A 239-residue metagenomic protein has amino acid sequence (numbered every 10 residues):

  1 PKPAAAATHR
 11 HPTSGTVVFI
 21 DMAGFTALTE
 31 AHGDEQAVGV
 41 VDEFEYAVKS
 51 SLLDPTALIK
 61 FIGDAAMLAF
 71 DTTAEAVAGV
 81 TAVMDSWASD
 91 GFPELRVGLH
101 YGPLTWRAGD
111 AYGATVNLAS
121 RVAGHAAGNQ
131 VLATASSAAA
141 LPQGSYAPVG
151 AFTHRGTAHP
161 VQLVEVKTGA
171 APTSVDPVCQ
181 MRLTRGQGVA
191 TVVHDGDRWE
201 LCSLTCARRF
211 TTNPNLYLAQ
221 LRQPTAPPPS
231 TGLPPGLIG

Functional and structural regions predicted by a protein language model:
P3-A78: Catalytic NTP-binding/metal-coordinating core of nucleotidyl cyclase/transferase enzymes
G39-P55, A66-V97, Y101-P103, A114-A123: Alpha-helical scaffold within the catalytic cores of cyclic-nucleotide enzymes
V97, Y101-G102, G124-T153: A short beta-strand->alpha-helix segment at the C-terminal rim of the class III nucleotidyl cyclase catalytic domain
V149-A171: Short, structured interface segments
D176-C179: Short cysteine-rich clusters marking metal-coordination/redox-active sites
G186-V189, P214: Short Cys/His-rich "knuckle" micro-motifs
A190-W199: Short linker/helix segments within small regulatory modules
S203-R222: Short metal-binding segments enriched for Cys and/or His
